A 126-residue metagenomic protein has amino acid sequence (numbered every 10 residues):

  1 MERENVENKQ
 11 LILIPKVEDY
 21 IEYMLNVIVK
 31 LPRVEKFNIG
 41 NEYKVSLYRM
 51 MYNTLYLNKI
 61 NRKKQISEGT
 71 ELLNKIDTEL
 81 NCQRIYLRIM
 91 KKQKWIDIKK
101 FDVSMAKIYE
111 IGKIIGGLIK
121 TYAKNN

Functional and structural regions predicted by a protein language model:
M1-N126: Amphipathic alpha-helical assembly/interaction segments
